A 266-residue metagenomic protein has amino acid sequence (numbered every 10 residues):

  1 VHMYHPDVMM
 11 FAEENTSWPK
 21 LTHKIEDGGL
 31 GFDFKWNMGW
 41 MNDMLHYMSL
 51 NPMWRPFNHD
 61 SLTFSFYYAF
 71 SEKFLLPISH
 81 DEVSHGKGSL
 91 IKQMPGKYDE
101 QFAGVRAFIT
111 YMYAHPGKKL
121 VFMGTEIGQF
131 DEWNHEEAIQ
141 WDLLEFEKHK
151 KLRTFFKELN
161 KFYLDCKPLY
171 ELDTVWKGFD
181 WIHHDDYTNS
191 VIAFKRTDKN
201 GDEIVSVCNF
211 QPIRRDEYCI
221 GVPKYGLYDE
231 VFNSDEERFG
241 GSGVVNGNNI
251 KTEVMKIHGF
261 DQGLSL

Functional and structural regions predicted by a protein language model:
V1-H135, L164-L227, V231-D235: Conserved alpha/beta catalytic core and glycan-binding cleft of carbohydrate-active enzymes
K97-D99, L143-K150: A short acidic, glycine-rich active-site loop that binds or catalyzes chemistry on phosphate/adenosine moieties
W133-L143: Active-site His/acidic residue clusters
E147-L169: Catalytic cores of secreted or luminal carbohydrate-active enzymes
P212-L266: C-terminal beta-sandwich/jelly-roll accessory domains of carbohydrate-active enzymes
